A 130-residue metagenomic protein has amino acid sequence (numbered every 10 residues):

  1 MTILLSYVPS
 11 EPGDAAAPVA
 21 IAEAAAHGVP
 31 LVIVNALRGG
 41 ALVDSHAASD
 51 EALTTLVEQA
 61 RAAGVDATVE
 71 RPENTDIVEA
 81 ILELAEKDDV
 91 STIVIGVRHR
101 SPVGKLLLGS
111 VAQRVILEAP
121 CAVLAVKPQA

Functional and structural regions predicted by a protein language model:
M1, S91, P120: Conserved acidic residues
M1-D50, Q59-V65: Small/aliphatic-rich secondary-structure junction motif
V32-V34, T68-P72, L124: General small-molecule cofactor/ligand-binding pocket signal
N35-A36, G96-R98, K127-P128: Short secondary-structure boundary segments
A62-I93: Structural beta-alpha unit
G96-R114, E118: Glycine-rich, Arg-bearing micro-motifs that act as flexible, cationic patches
C121-A130: Short, flexible loop segments at boundaries between secondary-structure elements
